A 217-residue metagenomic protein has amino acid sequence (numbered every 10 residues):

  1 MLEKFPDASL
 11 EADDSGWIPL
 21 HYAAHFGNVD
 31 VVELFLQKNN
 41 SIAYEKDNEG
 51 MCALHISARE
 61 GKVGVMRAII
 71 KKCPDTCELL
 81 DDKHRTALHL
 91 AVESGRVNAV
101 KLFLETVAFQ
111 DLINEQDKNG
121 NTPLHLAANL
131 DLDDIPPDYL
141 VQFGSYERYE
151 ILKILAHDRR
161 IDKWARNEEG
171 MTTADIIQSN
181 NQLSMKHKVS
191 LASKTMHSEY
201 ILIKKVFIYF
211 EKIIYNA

Functional and structural regions predicted by a protein language model:
L2-D7, L34-S41, R67-T76, L104-D111 (+2 more regions): Ankyrin repeat domain, specifically the short helix-to-loop turn at the C-terminus of the second helix of each repeat
E11-A12, E45-K46, L79-L80, I113-Q116 (+1 more regions): Ankyrin-repeat boundary/linker signal
L20, L54, L88, L124 (+1 more regions): Conserved hydrophobic residue in the first alpha-helix
A23, S57, A91, A127 (+2 more regions): Ankyrin-repeat helical register
D30-V31, G64-V65, N98-A99, D134-Y139 (+2 more regions): Conserved ankyrin/ankyrin-like repeat signature
A156, K163-S193: Leucine-rich solenoid repeat scaffolds
